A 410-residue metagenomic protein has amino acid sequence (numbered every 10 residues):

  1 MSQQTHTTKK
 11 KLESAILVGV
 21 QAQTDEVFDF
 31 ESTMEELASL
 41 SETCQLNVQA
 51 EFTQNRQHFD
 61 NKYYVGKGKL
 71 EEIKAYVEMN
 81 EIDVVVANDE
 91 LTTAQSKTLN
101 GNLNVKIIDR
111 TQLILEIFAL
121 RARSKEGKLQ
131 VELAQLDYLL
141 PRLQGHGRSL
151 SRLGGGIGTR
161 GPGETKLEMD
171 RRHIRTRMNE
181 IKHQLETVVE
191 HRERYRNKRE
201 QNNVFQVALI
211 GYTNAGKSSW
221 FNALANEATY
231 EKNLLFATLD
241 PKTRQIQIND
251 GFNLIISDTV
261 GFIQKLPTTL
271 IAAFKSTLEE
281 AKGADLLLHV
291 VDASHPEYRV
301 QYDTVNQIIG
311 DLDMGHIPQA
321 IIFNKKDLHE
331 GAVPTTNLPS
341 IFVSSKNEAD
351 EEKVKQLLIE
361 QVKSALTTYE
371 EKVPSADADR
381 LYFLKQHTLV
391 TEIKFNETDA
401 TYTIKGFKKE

Functional and structural regions predicted by a protein language model:
M1-E116: N-terminal accessory targeting/assembly segments
S2-H6, E31-E35, H58-K74, D240 (+2 more regions): Switch II of P-loop NTPase G domains
Q21-D25, R56-H58, E90-T93, Q112-L115 (+5 more regions): Conserved nucleotide-binding/hydrolysis micro-motifs of P-loop NTPases
M34-L40, A75, L91-S96, N100-G101 (+2 more regions): Conserved C-terminal guanine-recognition region of P-loop GTPase G domains, centered on the G4
K106-L120, E126-K128, A134-G155, G315-A320 (+1 more regions): Canonical P-loop GTPase G-domain recognition
Q130-L133, D137-L140, Q144-G147, E168 (+5 more regions): Alpha-helical coiled-coil heptad-repeat register
G154-T268: Conserved G1/Walker A P-loop phosphate-binding module
A365-E410: NTP-binding/hydrolysis catalytic cores, primarily Walker-type P-loop NTPases
